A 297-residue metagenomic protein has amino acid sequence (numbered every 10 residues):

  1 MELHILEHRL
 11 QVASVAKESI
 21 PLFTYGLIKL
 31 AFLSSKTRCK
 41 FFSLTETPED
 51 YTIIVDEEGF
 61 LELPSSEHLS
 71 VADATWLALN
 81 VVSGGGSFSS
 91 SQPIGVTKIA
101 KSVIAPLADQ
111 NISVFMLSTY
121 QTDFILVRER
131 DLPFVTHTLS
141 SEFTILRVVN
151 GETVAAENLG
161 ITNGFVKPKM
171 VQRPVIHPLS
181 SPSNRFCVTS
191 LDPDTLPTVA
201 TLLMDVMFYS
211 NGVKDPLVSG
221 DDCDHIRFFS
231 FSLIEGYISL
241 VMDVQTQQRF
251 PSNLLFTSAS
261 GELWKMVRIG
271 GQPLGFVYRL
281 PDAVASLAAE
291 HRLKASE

Functional and structural regions predicted by a protein language model:
M1-E297: A conserved regulatory-domain signal marking ACT and ACT-like small-molecule sensing domains and adjacent regulatory
